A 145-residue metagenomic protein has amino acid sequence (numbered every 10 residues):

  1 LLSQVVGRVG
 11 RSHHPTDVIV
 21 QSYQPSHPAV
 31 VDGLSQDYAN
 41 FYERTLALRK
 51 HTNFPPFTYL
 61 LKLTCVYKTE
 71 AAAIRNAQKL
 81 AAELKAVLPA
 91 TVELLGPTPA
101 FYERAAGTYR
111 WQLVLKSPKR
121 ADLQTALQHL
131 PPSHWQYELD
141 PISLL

Functional and structural regions predicted by a protein language model:
Q4-L145: Accessory helical-bundle/CTD segments and flexible terminal tails appended to RecA-like ATPase motors
